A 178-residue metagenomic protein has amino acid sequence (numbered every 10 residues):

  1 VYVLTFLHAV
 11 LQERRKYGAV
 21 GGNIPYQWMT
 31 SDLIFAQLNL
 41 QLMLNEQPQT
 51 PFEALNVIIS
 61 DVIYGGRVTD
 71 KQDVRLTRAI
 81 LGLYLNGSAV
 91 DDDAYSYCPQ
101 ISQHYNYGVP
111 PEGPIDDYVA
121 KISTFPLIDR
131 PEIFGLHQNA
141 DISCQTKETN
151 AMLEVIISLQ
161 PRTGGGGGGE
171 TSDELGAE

Functional and structural regions predicted by a protein language model:
Y2-E178: Mixed-charge, low-complexity segments
